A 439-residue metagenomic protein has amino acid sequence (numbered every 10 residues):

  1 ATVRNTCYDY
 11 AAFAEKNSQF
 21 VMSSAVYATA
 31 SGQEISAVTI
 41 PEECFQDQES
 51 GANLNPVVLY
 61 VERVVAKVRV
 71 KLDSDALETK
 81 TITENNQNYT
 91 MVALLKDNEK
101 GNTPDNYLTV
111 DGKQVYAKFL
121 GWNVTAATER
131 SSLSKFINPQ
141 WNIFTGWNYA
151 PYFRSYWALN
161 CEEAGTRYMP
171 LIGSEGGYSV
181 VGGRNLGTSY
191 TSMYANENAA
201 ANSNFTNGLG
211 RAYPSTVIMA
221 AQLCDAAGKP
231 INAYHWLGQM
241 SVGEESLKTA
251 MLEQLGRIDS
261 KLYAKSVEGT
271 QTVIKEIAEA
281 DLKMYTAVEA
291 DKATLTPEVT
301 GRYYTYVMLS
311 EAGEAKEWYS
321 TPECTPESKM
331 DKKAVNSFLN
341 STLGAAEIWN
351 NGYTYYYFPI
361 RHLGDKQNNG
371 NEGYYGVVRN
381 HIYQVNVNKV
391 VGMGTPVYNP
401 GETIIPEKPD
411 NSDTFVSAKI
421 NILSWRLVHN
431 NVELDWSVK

Functional and structural regions predicted by a protein language model:
A1, K67-K71, D75-R379, L434-V438: Tryptophan-paired
T2, S36-T39, C44, V58 (+4 more regions): Ser/Thr- (and often Asn-) enriched beta-sheet segments in non-cytosolic proteins
T2-N55: Structured interaction patches on ligand/partner-binding surfaces of diverse proteins
N55-V57, A76: Serine/threonine-rich, low-complexity linker/repeat segments that form flexible spacers/stalks
V57-R63, G208-G210: Short, solvent-exposed beta-strand/turn "edge" segments of beta-rich domains on protein surfaces
E372-R379, Q384, P396-V438: C-terminal functional modules
G392-M393: Generic secondary-structure boundary signal with a strong preference for alpha-helix termini
